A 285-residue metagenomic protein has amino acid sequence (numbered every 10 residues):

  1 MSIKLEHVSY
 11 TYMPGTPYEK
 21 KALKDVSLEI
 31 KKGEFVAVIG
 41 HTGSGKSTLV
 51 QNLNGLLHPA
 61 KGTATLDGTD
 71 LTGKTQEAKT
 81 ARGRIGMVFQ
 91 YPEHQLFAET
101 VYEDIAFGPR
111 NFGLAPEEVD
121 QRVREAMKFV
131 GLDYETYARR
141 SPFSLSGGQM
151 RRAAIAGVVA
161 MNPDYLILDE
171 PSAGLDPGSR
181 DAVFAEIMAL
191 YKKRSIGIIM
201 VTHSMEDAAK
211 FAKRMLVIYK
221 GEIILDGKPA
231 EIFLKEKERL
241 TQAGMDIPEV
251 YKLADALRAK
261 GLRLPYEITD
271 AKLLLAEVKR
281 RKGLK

Functional and structural regions predicted by a protein language model:
M1-S2, T11-D25, K74-E77: A short, flexible loop at the N-terminus of ABC-type nucleotide-binding domains that lies
N54: Helix-to-loop junction immediately C-terminal to a conserved catalytic motif
G62-G73, A81: Conserved ABC transporter NBD signature motif
S141-L145, Q149: Conserved ABC ATPase signature
N162: Conserved catalytic motifs of ABC-family nucleotide-binding domains
L166-D169: Catalytic Walker B motif of ABC-type/P-loop ATPase nucleotide-binding domains
K220-G221: Conserved ABC ATPase "signature" C-loop
